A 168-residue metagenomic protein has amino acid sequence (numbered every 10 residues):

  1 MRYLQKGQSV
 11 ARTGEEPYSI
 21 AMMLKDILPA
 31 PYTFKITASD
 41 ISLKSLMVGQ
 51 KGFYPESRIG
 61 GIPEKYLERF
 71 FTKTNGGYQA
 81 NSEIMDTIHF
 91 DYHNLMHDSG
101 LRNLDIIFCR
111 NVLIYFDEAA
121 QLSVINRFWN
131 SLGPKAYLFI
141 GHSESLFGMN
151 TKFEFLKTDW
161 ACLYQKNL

Functional and structural regions predicted by a protein language model:
R2-G14, K35-T37: Conserved class I S-adenosyl-L-methionine
T13-A30: Conserved SAM-binding loop of SAM-dependent methyltransferases across substrates and taxa, primarily the Class I
M22-D26, K51, N130: Short, well-ordered alpha-helices that flank and scaffold nucleotide-derived cofactor binding pockets
P29, Y54, G133: Short conserved AdoMet
Y32-F108, V112-Y115, A120-S123, L146-F147: Extended basic-aromatic, gly/pro-enriched interface segments that bind polyanionic ligands
I106, M149-L168: Core SAM-dependent methyltransferase catalytic element
L122-P134: A short glycine-rich, Lys/Arg-flanked "PGG" loop and its adjoining helix->strand segment in the class I
P134-H142: Conserved beta-strand signature within the Rossmann-like core of class I S-adenosyl-L-methionine
